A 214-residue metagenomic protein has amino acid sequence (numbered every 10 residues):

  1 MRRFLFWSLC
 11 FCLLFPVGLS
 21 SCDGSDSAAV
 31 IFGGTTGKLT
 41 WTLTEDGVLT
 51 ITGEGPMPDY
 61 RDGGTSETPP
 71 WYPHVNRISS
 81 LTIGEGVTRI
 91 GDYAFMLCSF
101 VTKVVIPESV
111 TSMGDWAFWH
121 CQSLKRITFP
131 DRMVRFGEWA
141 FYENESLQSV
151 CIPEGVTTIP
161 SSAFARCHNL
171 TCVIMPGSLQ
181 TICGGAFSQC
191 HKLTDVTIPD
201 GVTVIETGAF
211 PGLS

Functional and structural regions predicted by a protein language model:
M1, F15, G34, G64-T65 (+4 more regions): Intrinsically disordered, low-complexity regions enriched in Ser/Pro/Gly/Gln/His and often acidic
M1-S8: Bacterial N-terminal signal peptides that target proteins for export
F4, P16-V17, T158: Compositionally biased, low-complexity segments
S8-G18: Bacterial N-terminal signal peptides
G18-A28: Sec-dependent signal peptide cleavage junction
D26-F100, W116-H120, Y142: Surface-exposed repetitive/solenoidal architectures
V48-G55, V75-R89, S99-S112, Q122-R135 (+4 more regions): Structural signature of tandem-repeat unit edges
G91-A94, G114-W119, G137-A140, P160-A163 (+2 more regions): Consensus positions within tandem repeat domains that build extended binding/scaffold surfaces
